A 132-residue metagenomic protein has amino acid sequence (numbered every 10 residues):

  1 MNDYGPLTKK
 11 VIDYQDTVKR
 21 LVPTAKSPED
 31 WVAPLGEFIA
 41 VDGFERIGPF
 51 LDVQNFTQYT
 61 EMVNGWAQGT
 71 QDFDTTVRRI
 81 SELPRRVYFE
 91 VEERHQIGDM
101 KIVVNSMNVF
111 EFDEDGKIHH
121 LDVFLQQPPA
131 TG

Functional and structural regions predicted by a protein language model:
M1-D3, N64-G132: A beta-strand edge to alpha-helix "cap/lid" segment located at domain peripheries
M1-F38: Short, low-complexity N-terminal intrinsically disordered segments enriched in polar/charged residues
D3, K19-R20, F44, G48 (+1 more regions): Residue-level detector of alpha-helix boundaries and kinks
T8, T17, T24, T57-T60 (+3 more regions): Residue-identity detector for threonine
K9, K26, D52, V87 (+1 more regions): A generic alpha-helix propensity feature with a strong bias for hydrophobic helices
V11, Q15-V22, I39, Y59-V63 (+2 more regions): Hydrophobic alpha-helical core bundles mediating ligand binding, dimerization, or RNAP-core interactions
D30-P84: A solvent-exposed, acidic/Ser-Thr-rich amphipathic alpha-helical stretch
